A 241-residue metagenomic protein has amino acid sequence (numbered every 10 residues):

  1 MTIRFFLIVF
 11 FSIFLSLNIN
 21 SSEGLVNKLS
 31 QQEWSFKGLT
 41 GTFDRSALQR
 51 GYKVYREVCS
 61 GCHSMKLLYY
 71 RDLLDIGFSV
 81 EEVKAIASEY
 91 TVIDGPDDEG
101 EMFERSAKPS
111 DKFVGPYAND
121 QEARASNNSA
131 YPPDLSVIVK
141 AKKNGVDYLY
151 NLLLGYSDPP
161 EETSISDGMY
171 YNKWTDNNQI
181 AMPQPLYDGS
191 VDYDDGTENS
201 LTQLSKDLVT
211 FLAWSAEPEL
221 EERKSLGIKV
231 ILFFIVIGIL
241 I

Functional and structural regions predicted by a protein language model:
T2-T42, W214, I241: Post-cleavage N-terminal segment of exported redox proteins
K28-K53, S64-F78, E82-V83, G196 (+1 more regions): Electrostatic cytochrome c docking/interface patches
Y55-K66, L208: The canonical Cys-X-X-Cys-His
D75-G100: Active-site-surrounding "flap" and adjacent substrate/cofactor-binding loops of secreted or lumenal enzymes, prototyped
T91-I180: Membrane-proximal low-complexity regions enriched in glycine and acidic/polar residues
W174-D176, I180-E217: Extended, hydrophilic extramembrane loops/domains of integral membrane proteins
A216-F234: Juxtamembrane/start-of-transmembrane alpha-helix segments at the extracytoplasmic/lumenal side of membrane anchors
